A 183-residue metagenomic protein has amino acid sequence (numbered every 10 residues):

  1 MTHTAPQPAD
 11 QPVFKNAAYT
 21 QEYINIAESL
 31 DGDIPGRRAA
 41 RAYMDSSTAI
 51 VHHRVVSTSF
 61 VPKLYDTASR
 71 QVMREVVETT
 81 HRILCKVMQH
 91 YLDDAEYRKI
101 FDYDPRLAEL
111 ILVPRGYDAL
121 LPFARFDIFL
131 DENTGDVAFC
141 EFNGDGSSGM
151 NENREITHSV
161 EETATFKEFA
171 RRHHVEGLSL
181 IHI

Functional and structural regions predicted by a protein language model:
M1-I181: Preference for protein termini
